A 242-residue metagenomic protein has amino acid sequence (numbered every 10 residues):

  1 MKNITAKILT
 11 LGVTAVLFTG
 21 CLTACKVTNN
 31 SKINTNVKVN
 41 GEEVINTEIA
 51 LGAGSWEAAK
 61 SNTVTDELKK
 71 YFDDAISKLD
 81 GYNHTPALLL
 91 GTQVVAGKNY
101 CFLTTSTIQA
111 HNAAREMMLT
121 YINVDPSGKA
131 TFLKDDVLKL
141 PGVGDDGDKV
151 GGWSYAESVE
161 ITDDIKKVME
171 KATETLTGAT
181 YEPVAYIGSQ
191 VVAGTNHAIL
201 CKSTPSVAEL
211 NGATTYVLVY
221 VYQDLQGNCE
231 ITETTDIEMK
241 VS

Functional and structural regions predicted by a protein language model:
K2-G12: Bacterial N-terminal signal peptides that target proteins for export
G12-T19: Alpha-helical transmembrane segments
G20-A24: C-terminal motif of bacterial Sec signal peptides marking the signal peptidase cleavage site
C25-S242: N- and C-terminal low-complexity/disordered segments
